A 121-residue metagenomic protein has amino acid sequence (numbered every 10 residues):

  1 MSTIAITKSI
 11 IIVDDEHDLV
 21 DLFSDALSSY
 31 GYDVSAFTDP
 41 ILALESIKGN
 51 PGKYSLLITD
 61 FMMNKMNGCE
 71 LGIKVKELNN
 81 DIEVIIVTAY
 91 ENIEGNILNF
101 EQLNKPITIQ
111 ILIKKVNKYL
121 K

Functional and structural regions predicted by a protein language model:
M1-S9, S24, T108-K121: Non-catalytic signal-transmission and effector/linker regions of two-component phosphorelay proteins
V13-D14, F37, L57: Conserved sequence signature across two-component system core domains
V20, N64-K65: The feature encodes the CheY-like receiver
D21-S29: Charged docking surfaces used in two-component/phosphorelay signaling
G31-T38, S46: Short hydrophobic/Thr-rich beta-strand motif most characteristic of the beta2 strand and flanking loop of CheY-like
T38-L42, N67-L71: Acidic catalytic/metal-coordinating carboxylates
D60: Active-site residues of response regulator receiver
V87-T88: Hydrophobic/aromatic residues positioned on beta-strands within the core alpha/beta folds
